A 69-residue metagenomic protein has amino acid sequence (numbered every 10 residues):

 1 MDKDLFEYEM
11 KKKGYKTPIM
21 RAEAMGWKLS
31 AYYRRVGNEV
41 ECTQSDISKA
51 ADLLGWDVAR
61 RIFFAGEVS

Functional and structural regions predicted by a protein language model:
M1-M20, A59-R60: A short, Lys/Arg-rich alpha-helix, primarily the initiator
K11, G37-E39: Residue-level detection of the helix-turn-helix DNA-binding "recognition helix"
G14-R34: Short alpha-helical DNA-recognition segment
K28, E39-V40, G66: The DNA-recognition helices of helix-turn-helix-type DNA-binding domains
K28-A31, T43, D57: Short coil turns linking two alpha-helices in DNA-binding domains
Y33-R34, S48, I62-F63: Key DNA-contacting residues within the recognition helix of helix-turn-helix
E39-D52: Short, basic-rich loop-to-helix N-cap that marks the start of a DNA-contacting helix
D52-S69: Short C-terminal boundary/hinge segments that cap the last helix of small helical domains
